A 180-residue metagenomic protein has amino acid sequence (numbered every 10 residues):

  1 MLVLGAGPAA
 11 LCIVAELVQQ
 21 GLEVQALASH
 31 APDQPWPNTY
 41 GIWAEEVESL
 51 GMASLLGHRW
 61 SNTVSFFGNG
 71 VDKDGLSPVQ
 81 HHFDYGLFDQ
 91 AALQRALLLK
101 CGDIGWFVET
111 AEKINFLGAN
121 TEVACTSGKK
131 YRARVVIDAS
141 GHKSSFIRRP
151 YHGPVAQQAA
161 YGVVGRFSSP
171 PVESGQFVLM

Functional and structural regions predicted by a protein language model:
M1-A9: Beta1/beta-strand and adjacent pyrophosphate-binding region of the FAD-binding site in flavoprotein oxidoreductases
A9, P32, H142-K143: Conserved Rossmann-like nucleotide-cofactor binding loop
E16, K100-M180: Predominantly flavin-linked oxidoreductase catalytic cores and closely associated redox partners
E16-G70: N-terminal FAD cofactor-binding segment of flavoenzymes
T39, W60, D89-G105: N-terminal Rossmann-like dinucleotide/flavin-binding domain of flavoprotein oxidoreductases that bind FAD/FMN
N69-K73, S127-K129: Short acidic/polar mixed-charge low-complexity motifs
S77-L99, A139: Short beta-strand to alpha-helix junction loop
